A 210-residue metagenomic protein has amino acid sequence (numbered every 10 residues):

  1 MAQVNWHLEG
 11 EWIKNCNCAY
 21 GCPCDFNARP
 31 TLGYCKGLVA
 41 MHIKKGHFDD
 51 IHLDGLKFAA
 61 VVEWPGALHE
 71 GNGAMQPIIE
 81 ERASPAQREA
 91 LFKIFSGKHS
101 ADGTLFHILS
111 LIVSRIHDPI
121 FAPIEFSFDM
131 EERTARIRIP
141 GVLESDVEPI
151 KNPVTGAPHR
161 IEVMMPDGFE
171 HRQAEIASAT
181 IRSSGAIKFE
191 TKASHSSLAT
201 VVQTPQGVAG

Functional and structural regions predicted by a protein language model:
A2-F48: N-terminal ordered "arm"
A2-V4, L8, D25-N27, E63 (+2 more regions): Residue-level detector of functional hotspots within protein domains
D25-Y34, G66-G71, P119-R138, I176-S183: Short, surface-exposed loop and linker segments with low hydrophobicity and enrichment for Pro/Ser/Thr
A28, D49-I51, Q87, V147-P149 (+1 more regions): Short acidic, gly/pro-rich beta-turn/loop elements at beta-sheet edges and active-site/ligand-binding grooves
G33-L105: Aromatic- and glycine-enriched beta-alpha-beta binding-site module
D50-K57, P77, I112-D118, V163-M164 (+1 more regions): Low-complexity, flexible helical/coil segments
G73-A157: Charged linear interaction tracts used for macromolecular binding and regulation
I150-G210: Extended, charged low-complexity segments that frequently continue into or abut oligomerization scaffolds
